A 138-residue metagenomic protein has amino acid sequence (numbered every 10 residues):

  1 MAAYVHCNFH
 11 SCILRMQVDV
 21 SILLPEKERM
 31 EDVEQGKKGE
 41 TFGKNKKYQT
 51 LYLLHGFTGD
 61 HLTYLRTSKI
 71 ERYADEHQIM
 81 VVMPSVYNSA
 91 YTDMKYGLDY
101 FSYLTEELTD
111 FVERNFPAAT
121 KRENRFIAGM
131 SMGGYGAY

Functional and structural regions predicted by a protein language model:
M1-Y138: Non-catalytic cap/lid and distal C-terminal segments of serine-dependent acyl enzymes
